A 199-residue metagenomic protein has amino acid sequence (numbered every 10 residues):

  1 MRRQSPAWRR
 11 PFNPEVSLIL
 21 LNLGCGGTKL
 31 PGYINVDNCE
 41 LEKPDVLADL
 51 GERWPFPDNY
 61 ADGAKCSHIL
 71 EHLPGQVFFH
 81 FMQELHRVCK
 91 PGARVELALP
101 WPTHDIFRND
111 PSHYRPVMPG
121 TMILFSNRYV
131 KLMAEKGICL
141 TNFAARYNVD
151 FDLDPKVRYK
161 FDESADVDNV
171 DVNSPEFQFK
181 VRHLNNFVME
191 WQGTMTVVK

Functional and structural regions predicted by a protein language model:
R2-L18: Conserved alpha-helix/loop element of class I SAM-dependent methyltransferases that forms part of the SAM/SAH-binding
P6-A7, G24-G27, D154-V157: A broad, low-specificity signal for short, low-complexity segments enriched in glycine/proline and polar/charged
N13, V46, H183-N185: Generic marker of residues within folded, mature protein domains
L18-T103: Conserved SAM-binding loop
Q76-H80, E84, K90, R94-K199: S-adenosyl-L-methionine-dependent methyltransferase catalytic module, highlighting the catalytic core
